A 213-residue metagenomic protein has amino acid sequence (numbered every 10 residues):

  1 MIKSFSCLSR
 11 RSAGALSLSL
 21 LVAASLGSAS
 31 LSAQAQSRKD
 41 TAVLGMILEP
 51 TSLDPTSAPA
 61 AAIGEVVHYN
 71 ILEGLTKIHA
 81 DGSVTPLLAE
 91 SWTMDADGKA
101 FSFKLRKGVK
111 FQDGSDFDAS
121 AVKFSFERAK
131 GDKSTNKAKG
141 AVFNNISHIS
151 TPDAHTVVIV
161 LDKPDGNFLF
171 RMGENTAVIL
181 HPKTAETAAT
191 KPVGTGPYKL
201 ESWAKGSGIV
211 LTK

Functional and structural regions predicted by a protein language model:
M1-S9: N-terminal secretory signal peptides that target proteins for export/translocation
S9-L18: N-terminal export leaders
A23-S32: C-terminal segment of classical bacterial N-terminal signal peptides
Q34-S37, K104, A138-P182, S202-A204: Surface-exposed binding/hinge segments that line and control ligand-binding clefts or catalytic entry sites
K39-E49, E90, A100-S102, V122-S125 (+3 more regions): Short, well-ordered beta-strand elements
G45-A96, E127, V193: N-terminal lobe/hinge region of extracytoplasmic solute-binding protein
N70, S83, L87, K104 (+4 more regions): Extracytoplasmic/secreted proteins, especially bacterial periplasmic and envelope-associated proteins
E90-T135, P152, V158: Aromatic- and charge-enriched surface segment that lines or borders ligand/interaction sites
